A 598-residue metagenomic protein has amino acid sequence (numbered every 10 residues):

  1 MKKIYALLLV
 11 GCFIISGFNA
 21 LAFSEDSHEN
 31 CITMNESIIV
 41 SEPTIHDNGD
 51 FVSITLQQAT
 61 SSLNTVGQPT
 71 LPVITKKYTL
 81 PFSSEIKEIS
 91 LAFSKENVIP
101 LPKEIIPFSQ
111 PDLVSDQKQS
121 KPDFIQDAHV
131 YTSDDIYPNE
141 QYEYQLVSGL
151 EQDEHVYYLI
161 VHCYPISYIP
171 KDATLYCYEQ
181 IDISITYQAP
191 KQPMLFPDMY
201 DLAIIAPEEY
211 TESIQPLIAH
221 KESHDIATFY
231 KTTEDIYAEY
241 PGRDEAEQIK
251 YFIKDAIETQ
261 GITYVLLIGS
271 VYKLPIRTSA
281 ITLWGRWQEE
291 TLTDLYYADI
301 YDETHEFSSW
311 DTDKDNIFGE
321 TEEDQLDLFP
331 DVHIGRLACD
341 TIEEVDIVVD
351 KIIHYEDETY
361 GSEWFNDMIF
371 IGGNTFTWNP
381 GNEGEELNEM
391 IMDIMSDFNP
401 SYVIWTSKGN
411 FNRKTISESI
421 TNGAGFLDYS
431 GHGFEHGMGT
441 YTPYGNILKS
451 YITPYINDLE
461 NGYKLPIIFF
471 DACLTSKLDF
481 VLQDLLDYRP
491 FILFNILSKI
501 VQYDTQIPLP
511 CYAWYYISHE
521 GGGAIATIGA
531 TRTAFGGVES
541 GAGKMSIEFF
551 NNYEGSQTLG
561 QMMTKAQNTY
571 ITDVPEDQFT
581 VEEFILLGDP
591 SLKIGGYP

Functional and structural regions predicted by a protein language model:
M1-L8: Bacterial N-terminal signal peptides that target proteins for export
L8-G17: Bacterial N-terminal signal peptides
F18-A22: Cleavable N-terminal signal peptides
F23-P598: Cysteine-dependent hydrolase recognition
